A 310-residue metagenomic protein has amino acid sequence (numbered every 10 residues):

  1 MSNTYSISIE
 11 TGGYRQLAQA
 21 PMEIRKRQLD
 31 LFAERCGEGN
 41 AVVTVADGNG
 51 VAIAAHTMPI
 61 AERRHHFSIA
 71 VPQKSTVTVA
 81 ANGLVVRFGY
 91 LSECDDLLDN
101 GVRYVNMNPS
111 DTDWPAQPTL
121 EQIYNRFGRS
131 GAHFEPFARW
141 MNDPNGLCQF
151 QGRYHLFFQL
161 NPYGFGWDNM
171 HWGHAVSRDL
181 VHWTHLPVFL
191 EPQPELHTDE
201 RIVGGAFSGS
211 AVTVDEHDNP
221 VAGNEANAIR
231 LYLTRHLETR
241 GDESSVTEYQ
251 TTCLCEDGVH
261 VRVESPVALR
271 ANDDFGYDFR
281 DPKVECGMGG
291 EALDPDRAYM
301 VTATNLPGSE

Functional and structural regions predicted by a protein language model:
S2-D281, E285-E310: Beta-rich carbohydrate-recognition and catalytic domains
